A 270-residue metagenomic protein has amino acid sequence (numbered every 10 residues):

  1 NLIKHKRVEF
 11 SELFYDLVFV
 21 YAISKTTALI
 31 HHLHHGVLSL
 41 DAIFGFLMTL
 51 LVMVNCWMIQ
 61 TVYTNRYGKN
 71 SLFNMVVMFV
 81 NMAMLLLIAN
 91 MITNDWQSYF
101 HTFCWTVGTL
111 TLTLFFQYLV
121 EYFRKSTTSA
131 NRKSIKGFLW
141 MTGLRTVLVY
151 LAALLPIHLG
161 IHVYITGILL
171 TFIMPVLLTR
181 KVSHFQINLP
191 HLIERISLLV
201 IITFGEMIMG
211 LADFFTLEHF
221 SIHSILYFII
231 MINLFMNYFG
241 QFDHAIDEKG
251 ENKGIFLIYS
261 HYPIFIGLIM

Functional and structural regions predicted by a protein language model:
N1-E9, V18, F46-T61, Y67 (+4 more regions): Predominantly late transmembrane helices and immediately cytosolic-facing juxtamembrane segments
F14-H34, L268: A structural signal for hydrophobic alpha-helical transmembrane segments in multi-pass membrane proteins
T26-D41, V62-N65, N94, F215-E218: Short, hydrophobic transmembrane alpha-helix segments
